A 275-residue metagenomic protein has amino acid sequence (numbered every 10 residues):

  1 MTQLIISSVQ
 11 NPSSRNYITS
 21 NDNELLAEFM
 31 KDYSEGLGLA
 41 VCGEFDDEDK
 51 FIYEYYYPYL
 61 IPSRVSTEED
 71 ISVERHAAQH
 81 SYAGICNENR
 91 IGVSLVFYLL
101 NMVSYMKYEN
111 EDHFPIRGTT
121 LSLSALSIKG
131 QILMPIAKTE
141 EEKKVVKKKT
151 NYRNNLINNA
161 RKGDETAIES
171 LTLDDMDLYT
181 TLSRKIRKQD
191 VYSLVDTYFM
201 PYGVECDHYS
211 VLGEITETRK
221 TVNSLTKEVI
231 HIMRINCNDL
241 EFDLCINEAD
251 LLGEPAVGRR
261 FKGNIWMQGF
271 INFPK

Functional and structural regions predicted by a protein language model:
M1-S34: N-terminal alpha-helical "arm" segments
E28-G203: Long, hydrophobic alpha/beta structural blocks
L95-F97, F242-E248: Short amphipathic beta-strand/extended segments with alternating polar/hydrophobic composition
Y202-E214, R259: Short coil-to-beta-strand transition motifs
T216-L244: OB-fold (S1/OB) nucleic-acid-binding surfaces
N238, N264-W266: Structured beta-strand/turn binding interfaces of compact recognition modules in eukaryotic regulators
E248-G263: Short nucleic-acid-contacting surface segments enriched for D/E, G, S/T with interspersed K/R
W266-K275: Short, Lys/Arg- and Gly-enriched loop/turn segments at beta-strand edges
